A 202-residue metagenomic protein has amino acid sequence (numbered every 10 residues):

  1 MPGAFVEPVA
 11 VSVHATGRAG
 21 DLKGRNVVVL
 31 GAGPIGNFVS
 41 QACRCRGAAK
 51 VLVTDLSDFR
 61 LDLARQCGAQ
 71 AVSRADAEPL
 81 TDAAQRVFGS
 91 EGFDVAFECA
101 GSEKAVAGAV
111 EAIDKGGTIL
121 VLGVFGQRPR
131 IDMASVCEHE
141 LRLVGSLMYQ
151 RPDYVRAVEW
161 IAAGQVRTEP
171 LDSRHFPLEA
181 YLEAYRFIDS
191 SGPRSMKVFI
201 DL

Functional and structural regions predicted by a protein language model:
M1-A77, D82: Mid-domain Rossmann-like dinucleotide-binding core that forms the NAD(H)/NADP(H) cofactor-binding site
V9-S12, G36, T81, F93 (+5 more regions): A general structural signal for well-ordered alpha-helical segments in protein cores
A19-K23, R46, D62-R142: Glycine-rich cofactor phosphate-binding loops and adjacent beta1-alpha1 units of small-molecule cofactor enzyme domains
L52, T118-L120, V144, F199: Structural detector of well-ordered beta-strand residues that form the stable sheet scaffold of enzyme domains
L56-S57, F125, Y149: Residues in the short beta-alpha loop(s) of Rossmann-like NAD(P)-binding domains
A107-E111, R151-L202: C-terminal hydrophobic helical "lid"/dimerization subdomain of Rossmann-like NAD(P)H-dependent oxidoreductases
